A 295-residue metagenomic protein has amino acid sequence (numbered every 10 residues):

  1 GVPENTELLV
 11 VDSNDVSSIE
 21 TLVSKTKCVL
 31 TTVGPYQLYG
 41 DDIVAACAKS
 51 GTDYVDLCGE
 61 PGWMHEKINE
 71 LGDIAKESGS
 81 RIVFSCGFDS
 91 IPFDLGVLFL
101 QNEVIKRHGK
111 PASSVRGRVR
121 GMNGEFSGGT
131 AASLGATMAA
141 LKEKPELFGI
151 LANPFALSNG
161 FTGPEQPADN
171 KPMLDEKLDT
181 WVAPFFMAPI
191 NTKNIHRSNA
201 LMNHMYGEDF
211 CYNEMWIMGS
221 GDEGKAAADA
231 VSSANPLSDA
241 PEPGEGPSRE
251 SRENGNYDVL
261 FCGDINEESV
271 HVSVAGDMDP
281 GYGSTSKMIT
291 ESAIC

Functional and structural regions predicted by a protein language model:
V2-E7, S78-S80: A short helix-to-beta-strand connector/capping loop
E7-L9, V83, N213: General small-molecule cofactor/ligand-binding pocket signal
L9-C28, T32-L38: Conserved Rossmann-fold cofactor-binding substructure of NAD(P)-dependent oxidoreductases
T31, P35, V44-M64: ADP-ribose/adenylate-binding Rossmann-like module
Q37, P61-W63, G87-D94: Gly/Ser/Thr-rich loops at beta-strand to alpha-helix junctions that form or flank small-molecule/cofactor-binding
G40, C58-S80: Rossmann-fold NAD(P)-binding glycine/threonine-rich loop
D56, I82-F84, G117: General beta-strand structural signal in soluble alpha/beta enzymes
E77-G79, S90, N102-C295: C-terminal catalytic/substrate-binding lobe primarily of soluble NAD(P)-dependent oxidoreductases
